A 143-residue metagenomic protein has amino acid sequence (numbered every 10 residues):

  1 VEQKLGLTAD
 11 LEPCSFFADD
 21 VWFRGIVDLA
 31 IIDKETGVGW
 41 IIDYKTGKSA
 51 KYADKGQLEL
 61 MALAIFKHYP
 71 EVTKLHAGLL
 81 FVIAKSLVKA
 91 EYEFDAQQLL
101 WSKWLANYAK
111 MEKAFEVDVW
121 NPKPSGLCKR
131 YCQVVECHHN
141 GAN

Functional and structural regions predicted by a protein language model:
V1-N143: RecB-family 4Fe-4S metal-dependent nuclease core
